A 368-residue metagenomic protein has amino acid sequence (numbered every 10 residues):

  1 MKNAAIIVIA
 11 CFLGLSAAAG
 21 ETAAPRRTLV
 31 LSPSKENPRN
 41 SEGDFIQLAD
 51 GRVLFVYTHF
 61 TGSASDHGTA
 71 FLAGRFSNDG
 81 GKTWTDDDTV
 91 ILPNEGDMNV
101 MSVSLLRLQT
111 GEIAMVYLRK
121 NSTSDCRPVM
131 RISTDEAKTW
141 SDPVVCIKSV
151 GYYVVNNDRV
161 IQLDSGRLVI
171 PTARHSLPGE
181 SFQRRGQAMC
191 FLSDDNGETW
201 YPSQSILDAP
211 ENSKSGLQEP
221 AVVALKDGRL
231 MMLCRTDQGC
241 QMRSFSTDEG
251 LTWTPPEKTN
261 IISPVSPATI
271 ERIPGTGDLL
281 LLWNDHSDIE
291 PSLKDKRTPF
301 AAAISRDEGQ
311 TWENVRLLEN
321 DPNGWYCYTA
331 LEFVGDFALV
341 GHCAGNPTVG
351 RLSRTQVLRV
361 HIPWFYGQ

Functional and structural regions predicted by a protein language model:
M1-K2, D195: Generic cytosolic/nucleocytoplasmic N-terminal low-complexity/intrinsically disordered segments
K2-V8: Sec-dependent signal peptide recognition, specifically the positively charged N-region followed immediately by
I9-A18: Hydrophobic h-region of N-terminal signal peptides that target proteins for export in Gram-negative bacteria
A18-Q368: Asp-box/BNR beta-propeller blade signature and adjacent active/binding-site loops in extracellular glycan-interacting
